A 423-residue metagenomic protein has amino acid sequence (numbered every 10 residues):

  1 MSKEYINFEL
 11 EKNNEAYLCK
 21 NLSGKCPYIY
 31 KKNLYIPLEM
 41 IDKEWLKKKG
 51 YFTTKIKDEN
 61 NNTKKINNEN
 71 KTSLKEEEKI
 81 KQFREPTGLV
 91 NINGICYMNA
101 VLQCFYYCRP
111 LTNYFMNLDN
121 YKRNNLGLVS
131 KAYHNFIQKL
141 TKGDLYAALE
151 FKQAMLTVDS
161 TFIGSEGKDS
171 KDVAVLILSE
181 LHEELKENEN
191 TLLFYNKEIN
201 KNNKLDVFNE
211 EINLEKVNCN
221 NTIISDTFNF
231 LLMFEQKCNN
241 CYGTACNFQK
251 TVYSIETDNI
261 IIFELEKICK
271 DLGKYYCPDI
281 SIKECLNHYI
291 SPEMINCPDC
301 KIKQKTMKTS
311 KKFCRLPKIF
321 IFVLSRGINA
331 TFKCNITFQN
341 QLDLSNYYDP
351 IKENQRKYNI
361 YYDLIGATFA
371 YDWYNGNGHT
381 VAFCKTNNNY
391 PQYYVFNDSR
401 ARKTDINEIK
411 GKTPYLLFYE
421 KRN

Functional and structural regions predicted by a protein language model:
K3-R84, F105, L118-N124, L140 (+3 more regions): Exposed substrate/partner-binding surface patches
N67, K71-G94, M98-M307: Extended, solvent-exposed regulatory segments
